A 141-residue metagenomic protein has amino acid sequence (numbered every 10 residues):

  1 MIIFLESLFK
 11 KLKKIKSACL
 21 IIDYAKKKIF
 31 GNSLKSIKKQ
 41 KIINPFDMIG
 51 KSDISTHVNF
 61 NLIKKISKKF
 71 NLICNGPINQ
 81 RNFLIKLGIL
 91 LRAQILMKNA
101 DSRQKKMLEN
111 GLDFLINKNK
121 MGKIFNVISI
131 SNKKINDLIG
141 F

Functional and structural regions predicted by a protein language model:
M1-F141: Long, Lys/Arg- and hydrophobic-enriched amphipathic alpha-helices
